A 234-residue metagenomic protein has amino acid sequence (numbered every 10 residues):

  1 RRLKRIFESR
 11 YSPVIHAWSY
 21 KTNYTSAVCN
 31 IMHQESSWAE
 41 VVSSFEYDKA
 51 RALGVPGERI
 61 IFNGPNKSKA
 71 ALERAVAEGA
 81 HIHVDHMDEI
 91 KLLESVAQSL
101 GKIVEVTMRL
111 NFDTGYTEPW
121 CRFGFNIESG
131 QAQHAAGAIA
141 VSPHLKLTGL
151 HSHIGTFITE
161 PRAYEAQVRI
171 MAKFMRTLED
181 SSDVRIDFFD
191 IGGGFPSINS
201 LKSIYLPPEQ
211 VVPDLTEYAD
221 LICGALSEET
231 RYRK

Functional and structural regions predicted by a protein language model:
S12-F188: Active-site-proximal beta-alpha core segment in soluble small-molecule metabolic enzymes
T159-K234: C-terminal active-site-proximal or functional interface alpha/beta core segments in diverse enzymes
